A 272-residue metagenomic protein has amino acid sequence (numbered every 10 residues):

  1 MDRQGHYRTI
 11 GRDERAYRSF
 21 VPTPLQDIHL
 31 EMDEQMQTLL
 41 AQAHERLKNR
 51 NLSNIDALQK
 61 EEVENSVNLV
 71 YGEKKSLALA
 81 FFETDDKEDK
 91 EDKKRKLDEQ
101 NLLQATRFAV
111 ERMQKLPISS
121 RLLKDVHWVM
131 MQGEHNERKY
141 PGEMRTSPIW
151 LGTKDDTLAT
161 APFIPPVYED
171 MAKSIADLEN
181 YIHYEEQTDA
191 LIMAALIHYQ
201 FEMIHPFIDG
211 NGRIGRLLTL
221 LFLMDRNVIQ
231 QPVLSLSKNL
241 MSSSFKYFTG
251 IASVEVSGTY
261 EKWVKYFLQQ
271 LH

Functional and structural regions predicted by a protein language model:
M1-H272: FIC/Doc superfamily catalytic core
